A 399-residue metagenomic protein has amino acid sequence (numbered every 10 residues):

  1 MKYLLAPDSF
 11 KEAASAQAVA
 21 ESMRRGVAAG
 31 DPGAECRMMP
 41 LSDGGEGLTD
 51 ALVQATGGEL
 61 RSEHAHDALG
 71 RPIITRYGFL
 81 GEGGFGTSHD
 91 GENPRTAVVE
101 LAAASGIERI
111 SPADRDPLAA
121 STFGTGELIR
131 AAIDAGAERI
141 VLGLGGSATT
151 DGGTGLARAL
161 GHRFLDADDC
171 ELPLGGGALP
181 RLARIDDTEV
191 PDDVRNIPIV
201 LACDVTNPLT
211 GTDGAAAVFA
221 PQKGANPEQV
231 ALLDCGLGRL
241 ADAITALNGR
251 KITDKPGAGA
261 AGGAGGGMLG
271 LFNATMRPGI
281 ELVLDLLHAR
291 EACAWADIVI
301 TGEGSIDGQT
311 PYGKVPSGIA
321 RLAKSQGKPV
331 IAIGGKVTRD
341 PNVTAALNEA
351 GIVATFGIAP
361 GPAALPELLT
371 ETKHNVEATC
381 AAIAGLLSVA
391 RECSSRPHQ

Functional and structural regions predicted by a protein language model:
M1-L144, A148-Q399: N-terminal loops that bind phosphate or other acidic moieties and the adjacent beta-alpha structural core
